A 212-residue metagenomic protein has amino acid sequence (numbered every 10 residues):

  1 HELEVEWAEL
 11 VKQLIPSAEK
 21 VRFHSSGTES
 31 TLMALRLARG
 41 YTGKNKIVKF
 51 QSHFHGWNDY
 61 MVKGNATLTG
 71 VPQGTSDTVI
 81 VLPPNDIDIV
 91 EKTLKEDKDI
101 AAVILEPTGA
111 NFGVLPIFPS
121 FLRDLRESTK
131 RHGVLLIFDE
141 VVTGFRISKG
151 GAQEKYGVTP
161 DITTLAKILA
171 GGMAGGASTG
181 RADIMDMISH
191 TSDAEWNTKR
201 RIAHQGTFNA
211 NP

Functional and structural regions predicted by a protein language model:
H1-P212: Conserved N-terminal phosphate-binding loop of PLP-dependent enzymes in the Aspartate aminotransferase
